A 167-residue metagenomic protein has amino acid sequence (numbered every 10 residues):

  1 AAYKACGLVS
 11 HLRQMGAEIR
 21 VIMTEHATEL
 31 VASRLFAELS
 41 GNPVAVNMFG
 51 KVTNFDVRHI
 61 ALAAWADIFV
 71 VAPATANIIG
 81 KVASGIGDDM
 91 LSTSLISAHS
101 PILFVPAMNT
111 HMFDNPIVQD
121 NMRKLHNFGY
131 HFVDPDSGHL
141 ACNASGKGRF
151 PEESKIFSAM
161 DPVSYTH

Functional and structural regions predicted by a protein language model:
A1-L103, N109-P162: A cross-family phosphate/adenosyl-ligand binding-site feature
T166-H167: Conserved small/polar residues in nucleotide/adenosyl-binding loops
